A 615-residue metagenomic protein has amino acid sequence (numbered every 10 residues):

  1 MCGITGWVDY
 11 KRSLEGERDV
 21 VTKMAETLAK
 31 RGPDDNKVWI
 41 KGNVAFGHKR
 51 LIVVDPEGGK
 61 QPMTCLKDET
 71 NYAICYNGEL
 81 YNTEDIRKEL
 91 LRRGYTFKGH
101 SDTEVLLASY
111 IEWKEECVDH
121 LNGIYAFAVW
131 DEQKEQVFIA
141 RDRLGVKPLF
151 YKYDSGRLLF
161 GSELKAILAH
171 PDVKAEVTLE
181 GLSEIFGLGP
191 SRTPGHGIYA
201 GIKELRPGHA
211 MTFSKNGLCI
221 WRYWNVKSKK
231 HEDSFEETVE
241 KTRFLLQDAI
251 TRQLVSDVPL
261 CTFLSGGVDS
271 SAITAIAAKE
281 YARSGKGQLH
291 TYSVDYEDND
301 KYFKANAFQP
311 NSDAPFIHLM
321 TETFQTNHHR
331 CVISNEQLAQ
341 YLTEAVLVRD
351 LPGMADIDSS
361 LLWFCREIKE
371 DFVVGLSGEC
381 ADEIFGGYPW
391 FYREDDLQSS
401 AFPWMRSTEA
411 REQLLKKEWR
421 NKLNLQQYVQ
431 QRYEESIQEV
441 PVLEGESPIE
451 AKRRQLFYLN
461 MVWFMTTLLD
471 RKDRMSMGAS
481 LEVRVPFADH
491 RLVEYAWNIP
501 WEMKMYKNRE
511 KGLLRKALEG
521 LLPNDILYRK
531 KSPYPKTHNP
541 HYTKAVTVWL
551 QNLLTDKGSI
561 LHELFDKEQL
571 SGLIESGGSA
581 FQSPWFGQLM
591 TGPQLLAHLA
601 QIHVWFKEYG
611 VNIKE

Functional and structural regions predicted by a protein language model:
M1-I4, D19-K23, N71, E116 (+6 more regions): Adenosyl-5′-phosphate
M1-T343, V348, L361, E519-G520 (+2 more regions): Cysteine-centered catalytic environments shared across enzyme families
K88, V226-E232, E297-K301, T343-R349 (+3 more regions): Short glycine/proline-rich turn/loop motifs
N306-Q309, A345-L347, P389-D396, K614-E615: Short secondary-structure boundary/capping segments
K369: Catalytic nucleotidyl-transfer cores of nucleotide-processing enzymes
F372-D382, G386-Y388: Short acidic/histidine-rich active-site segments
F385-E409: A mobile, often basic/glycine-rich helix-loop segment that functions as the active-site lid/recognition loop
